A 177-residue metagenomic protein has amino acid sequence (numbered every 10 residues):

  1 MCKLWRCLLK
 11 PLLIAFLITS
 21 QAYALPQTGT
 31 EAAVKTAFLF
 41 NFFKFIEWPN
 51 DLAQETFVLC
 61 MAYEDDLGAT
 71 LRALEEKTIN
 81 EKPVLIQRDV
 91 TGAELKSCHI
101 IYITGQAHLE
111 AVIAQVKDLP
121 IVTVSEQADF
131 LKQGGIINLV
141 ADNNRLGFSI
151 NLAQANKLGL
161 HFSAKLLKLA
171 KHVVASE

Functional and structural regions predicted by a protein language model:
C2-L8, A22-E177: Short hydrophobic alpha-helices and adjacent helix-cap/hinge residues
L9-S20: Bacterial N-terminal signal peptides
